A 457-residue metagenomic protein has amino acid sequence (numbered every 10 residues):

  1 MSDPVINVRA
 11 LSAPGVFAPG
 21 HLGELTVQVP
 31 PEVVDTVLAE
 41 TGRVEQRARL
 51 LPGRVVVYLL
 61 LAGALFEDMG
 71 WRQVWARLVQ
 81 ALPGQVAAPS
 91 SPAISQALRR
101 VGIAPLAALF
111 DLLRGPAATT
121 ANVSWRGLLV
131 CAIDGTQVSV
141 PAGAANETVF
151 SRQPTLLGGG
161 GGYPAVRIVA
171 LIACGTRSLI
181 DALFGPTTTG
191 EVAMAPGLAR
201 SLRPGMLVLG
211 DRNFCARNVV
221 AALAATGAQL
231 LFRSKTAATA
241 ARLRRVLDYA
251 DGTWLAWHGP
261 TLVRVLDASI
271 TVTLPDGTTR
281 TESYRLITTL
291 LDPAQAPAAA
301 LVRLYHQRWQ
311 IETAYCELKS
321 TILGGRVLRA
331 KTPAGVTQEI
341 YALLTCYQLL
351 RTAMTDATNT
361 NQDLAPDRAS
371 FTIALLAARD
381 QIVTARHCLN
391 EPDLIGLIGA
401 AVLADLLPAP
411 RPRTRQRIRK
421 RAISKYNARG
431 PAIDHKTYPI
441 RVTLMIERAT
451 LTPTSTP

Functional and structural regions predicted by a protein language model:
M1-A64, D68-W71, L98-V101, A108-D111 (+3 more regions): Single, function-defining residue in the core of a domain
G70-A87: DNA-recognition alpha helix
Q85-V101: Major-groove recognition helix of helix-turn-helix-like DNA-binding domains
A87, S124-W125: Short helix-terminating capping/connector loops at secondary-structure junctions
R114-A117: Glycine/small-residue-rich loop that forms an oxyanion/phosphate-binding "nest" at active or ligand-binding sites
T119-N122: Active-site phosphate-binding and catalytic loops of NTP-dependent enzymes
